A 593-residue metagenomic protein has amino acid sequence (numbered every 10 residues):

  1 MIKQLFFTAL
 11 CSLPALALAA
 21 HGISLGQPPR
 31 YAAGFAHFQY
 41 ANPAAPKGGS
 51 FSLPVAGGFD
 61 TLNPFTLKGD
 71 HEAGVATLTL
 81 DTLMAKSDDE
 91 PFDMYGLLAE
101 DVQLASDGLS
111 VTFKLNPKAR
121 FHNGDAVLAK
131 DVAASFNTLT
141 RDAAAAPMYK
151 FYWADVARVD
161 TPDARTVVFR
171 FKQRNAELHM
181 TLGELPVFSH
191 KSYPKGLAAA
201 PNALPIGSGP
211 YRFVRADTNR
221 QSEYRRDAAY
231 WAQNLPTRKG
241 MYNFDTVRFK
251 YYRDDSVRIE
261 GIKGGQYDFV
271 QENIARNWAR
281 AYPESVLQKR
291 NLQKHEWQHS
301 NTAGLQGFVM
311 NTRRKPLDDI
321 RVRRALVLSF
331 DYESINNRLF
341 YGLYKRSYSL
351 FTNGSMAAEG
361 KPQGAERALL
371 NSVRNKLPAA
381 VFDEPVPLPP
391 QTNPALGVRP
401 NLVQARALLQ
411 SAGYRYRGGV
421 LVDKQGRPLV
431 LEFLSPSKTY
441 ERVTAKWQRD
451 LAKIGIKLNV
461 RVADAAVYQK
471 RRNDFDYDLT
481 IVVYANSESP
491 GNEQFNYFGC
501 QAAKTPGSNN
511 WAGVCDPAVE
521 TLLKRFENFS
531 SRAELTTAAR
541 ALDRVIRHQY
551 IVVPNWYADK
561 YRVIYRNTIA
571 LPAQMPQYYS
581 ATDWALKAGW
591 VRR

Functional and structural regions predicted by a protein language model:
A20-D107, N137, R141-A144, L204-I206: N-terminal lobe/hinge region of extracytoplasmic solute-binding protein
G22, P29, V55, H71 (+7 more regions): Detector for C-terminal structural segments
Y31, A41-P46, T66-V75, D101-A145 (+6 more regions): Aromatic- and charge-enriched surface segment that lines or borders ligand/interaction sites
F35, Q271, A380-N486: Ligand/substrate-recognition segments at binding pockets and active sites
L80-E90, L182-R248, R253-V257, G264 (+2 more regions): Gly/Pro-rich hinge or "lid" segments in bacterial periplasmic/extracellular proteins
K114, K150-P194, S208-D217, P362-V373: Surface-exposed binding/hinge segments that line and control ligand-binding clefts or catalytic entry sites
N116, A199-N202, A232-P283, T439 (+2 more regions): Ligand-site clamp/hinge motif
R158-D160, V214-R225, K250-R314, R321-A325 (+4 more regions): Extracellular/periplasmic solute-recognition and catalytic clefts
